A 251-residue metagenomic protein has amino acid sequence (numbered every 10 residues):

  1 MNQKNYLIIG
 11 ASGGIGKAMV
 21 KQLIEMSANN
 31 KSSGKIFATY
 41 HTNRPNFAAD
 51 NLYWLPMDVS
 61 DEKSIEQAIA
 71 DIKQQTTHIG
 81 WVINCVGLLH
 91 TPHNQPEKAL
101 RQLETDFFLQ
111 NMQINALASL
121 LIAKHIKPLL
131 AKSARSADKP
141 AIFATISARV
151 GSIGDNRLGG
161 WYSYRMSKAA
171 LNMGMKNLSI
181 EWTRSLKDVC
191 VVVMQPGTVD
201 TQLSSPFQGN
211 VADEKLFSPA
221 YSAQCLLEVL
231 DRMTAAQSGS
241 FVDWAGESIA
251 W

Functional and structural regions predicted by a protein language model:
I9, H78-N94, N115, T145 (+1 more regions): Rossmann-fold scaffold of SDR-type NAD(P)-dependent oxidoreductases
I9-I24: N-terminal Rossmann NAD(P)H-binding glycine-rich loop of SDR-like oxidoreductase domains
I24-A48: Conserved glycine-rich Rossmann-like NAD(P)H-binding loop of the short-chain dehydrogenase/reductase
A49-S64: Rossmann-fold cofactor-recognition segment
L88-P92, P96-N111, L117, A131-S185: Catalytic loop of short-chain dehydrogenase/reductase
A118-A123: Conserved internal alpha-helix within the Rossmann fold of NAD(P)-dependent oxidoreductases
W182-V199, Q237-F241: Conserved Rossmann-fold SDR core element
T201, S205, G209-W251: C-terminal helical subdomain
